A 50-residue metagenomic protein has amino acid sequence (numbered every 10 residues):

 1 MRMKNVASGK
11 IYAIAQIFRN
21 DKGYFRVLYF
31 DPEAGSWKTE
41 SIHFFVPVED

Functional and structural regions predicted by a protein language model:
R2-I42: Basic/aromatic-rich interaction segments and small domains that mediate binding to polyanionic partners
I42-D50: Structured surface patches comprising rigid loops and adjacent beta-strands/short helices at the edges of well-ordered
